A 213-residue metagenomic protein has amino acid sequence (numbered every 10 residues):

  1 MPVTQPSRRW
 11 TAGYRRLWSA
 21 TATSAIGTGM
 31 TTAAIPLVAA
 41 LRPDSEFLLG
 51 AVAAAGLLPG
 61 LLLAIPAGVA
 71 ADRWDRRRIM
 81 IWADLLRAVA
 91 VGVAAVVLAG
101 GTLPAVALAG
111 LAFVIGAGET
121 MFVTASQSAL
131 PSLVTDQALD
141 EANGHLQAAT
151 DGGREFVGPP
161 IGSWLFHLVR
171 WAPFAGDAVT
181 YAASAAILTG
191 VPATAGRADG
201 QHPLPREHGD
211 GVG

Functional and structural regions predicted by a protein language model:
M1-G213: Alpha-helical transmembrane-bundle signature of multi-pass membrane transport and export proteins
